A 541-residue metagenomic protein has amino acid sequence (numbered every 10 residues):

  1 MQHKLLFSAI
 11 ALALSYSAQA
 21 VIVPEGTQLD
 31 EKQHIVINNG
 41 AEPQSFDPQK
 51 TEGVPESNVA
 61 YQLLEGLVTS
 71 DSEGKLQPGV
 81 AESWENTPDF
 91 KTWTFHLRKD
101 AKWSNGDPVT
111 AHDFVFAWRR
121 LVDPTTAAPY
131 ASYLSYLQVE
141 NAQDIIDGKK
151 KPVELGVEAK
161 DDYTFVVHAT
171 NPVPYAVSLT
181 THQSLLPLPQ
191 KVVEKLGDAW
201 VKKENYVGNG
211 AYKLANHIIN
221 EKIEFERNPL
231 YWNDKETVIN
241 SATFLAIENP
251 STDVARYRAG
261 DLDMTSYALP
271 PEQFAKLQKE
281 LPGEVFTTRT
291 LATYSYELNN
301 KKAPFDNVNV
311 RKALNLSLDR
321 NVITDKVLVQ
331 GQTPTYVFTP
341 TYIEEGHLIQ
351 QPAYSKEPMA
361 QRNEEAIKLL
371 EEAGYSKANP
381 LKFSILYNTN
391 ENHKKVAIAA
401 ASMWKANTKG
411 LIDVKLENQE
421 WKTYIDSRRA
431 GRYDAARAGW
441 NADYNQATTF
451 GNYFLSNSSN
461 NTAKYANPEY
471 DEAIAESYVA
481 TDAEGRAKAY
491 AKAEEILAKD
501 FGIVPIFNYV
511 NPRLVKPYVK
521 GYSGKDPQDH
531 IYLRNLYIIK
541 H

Functional and structural regions predicted by a protein language model:
V21-V23, Q28, V157, E357-A360 (+3 more regions): Extracytoplasmic/peripheral linker and loop segments enriched in polar/acidic and small residues with frequent Thr/Pro
N38-P88, V207-G208: N-terminal lobe/hinge region of extracytoplasmic solute-binding protein
K75, V139, Q143, G148-K151 (+3 more regions): Gly/Pro-rich hinge or "lid" segments in bacterial periplasmic/extracellular proteins
T110-A117, D162-H168, P172, G210-A211 (+7 more regions): Alpha-helical secondary-structure segments
W200, L230-K276: Ligand-site clamp/hinge motif
I219, N363-A442, N457, A483 (+1 more regions): Ligand/substrate-recognition segments at binding pockets and active sites
Q332-E372, N390-K395: Structural transition elements
R513-H541: Long beta-strand-rich cores associated with HINT superfamily self-processing modules
